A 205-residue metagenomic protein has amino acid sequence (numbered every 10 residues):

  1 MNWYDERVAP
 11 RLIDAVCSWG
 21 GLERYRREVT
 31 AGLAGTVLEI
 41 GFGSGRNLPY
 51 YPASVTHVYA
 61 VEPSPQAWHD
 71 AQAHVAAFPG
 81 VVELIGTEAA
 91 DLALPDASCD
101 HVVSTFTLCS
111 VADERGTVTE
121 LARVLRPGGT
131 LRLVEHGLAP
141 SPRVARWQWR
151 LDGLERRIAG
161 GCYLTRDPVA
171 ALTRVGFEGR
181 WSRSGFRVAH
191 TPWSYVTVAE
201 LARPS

Functional and structural regions predicted by a protein language model:
M1-P10, G21-R26: N-terminal, positively charged/glycine-rich alpha-helical extensions of SAM-dependent methyltransferases
E6, I13-W19, V134-W193: C-terminal alpha-helical "lid/dimerization" subdomain adjacent to the S-adenosyl-L-methionine
V16-T36, R46-Y50: Conserved alpha-helix/loop element of class I SAM-dependent methyltransferases that forms part of the SAM/SAH-binding
L38-D91: Class I SAM-dependent methyltransferase SAM/SAH-binding core
A90-V102: A short acidic, Gly/Pro-enriched loop at the edge of an enzyme's catalytic core that lines a small-molecule cofactor
D100-D113: A short SAM/SAH-binding and catalytic strip from SAM-dependent methyltransferases
R115-T130: A short glycine-rich, Lys/Arg-flanked "PGG" loop and its adjoining helix->strand segment in the class I
V196-S205: C-terminal lobe and adjacent flexible extensions of AdoMet/dcAdoMet transferase-like proteins
